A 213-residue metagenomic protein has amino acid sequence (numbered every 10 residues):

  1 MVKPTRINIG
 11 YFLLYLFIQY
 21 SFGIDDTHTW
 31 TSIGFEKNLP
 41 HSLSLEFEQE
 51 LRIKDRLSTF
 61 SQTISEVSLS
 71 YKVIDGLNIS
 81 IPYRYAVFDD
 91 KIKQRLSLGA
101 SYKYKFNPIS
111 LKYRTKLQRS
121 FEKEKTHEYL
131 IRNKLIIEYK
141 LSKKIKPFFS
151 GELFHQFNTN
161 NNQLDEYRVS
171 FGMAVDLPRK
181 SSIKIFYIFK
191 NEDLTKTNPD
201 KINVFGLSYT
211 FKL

Functional and structural regions predicted by a protein language model:
I18-Y20: N-terminal signal peptide c-region/cleavage motif recognized by signal peptidases
G23-Y85: Start-of-domain marker
T27-T29, S61-T63, I92-L96, H127-I131 (+2 more regions): Residues that define the transmembrane beta-barrel architecture of outer-membrane proteins
I33-K37, V67-Y71, L98-Y102, N133-Y139 (+2 more regions): Residues on the lipid-exposed face of transmembrane beta-strands in outer-membrane beta-barrel proteins
H41-F47, D75-I81, N107-L111, K143-P147 (+1 more regions): Repeated loop/turn-to-beta-strand initiation elements of outer-membrane beta-barrel proteins
Q49-D55, Y83-D89, Y104-F106, L117-F121 (+3 more regions): Transmembrane beta-strands of outer-membrane beta-barrel pores
S101-Y104, P108-H155: Detector for outer-membrane/organellar transmembrane beta-barrel domains, recognizing the amphipathic beta-strand
F149, N160-L213: Predominantly the C-terminal beta-signal and adjacent terminal strand-loop region of outer-membrane beta-barrel
